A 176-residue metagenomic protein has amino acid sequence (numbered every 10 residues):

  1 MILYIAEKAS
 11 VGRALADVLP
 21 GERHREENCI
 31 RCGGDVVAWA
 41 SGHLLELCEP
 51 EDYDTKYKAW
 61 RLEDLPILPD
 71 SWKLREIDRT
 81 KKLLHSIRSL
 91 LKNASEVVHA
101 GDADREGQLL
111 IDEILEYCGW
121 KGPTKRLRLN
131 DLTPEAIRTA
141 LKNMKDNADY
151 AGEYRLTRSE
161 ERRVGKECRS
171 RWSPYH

Functional and structural regions predicted by a protein language model:
M1-E161: Intrinsically disordered, low-complexity regulatory segments
G165-H176: Positively charged, low-complexity/disordered segments
